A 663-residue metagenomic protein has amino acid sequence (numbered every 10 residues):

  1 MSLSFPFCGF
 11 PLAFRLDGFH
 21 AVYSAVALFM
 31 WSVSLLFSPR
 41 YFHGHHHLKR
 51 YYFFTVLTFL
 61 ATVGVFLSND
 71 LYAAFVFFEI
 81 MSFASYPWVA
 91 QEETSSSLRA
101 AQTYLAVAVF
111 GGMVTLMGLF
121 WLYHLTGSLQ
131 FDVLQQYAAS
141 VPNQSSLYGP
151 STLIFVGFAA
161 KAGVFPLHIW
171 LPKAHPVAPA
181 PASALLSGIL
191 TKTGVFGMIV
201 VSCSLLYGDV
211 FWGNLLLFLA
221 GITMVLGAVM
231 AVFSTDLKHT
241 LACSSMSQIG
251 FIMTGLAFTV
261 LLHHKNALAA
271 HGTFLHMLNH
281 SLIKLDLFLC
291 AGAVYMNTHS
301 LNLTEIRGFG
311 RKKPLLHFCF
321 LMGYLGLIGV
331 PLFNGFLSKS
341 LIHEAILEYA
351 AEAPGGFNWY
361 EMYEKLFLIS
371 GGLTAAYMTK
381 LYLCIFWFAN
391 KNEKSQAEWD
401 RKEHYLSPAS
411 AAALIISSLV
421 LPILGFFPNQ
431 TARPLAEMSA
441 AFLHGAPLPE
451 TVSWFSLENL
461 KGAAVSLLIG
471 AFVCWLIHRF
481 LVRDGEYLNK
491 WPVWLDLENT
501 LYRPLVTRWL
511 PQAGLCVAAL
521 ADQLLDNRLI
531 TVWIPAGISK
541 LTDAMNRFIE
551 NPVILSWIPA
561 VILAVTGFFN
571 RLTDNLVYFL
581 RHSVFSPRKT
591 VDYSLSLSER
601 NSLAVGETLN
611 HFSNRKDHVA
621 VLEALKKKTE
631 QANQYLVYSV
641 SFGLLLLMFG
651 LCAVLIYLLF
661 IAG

Functional and structural regions predicted by a protein language model:
M1-F53, L125-A139, E437, W494-L495 (+1 more regions): Transmembrane helix-loop-helix hairpins at membrane boundaries of multipass inner-membrane proteins
S2-C8, Q130-A138, L341-G355, Q430-S456: Membrane-interfacial helical/loop segments at transmembrane boundaries in membrane proteins
F14-A27, Q144-A159, F357-G371, T451-V473: Hydrophobic alpha-helical transmembrane segments
M30, L119, L153-F158, Y324 (+4 more regions): Hydrophobic core segments of alpha-helical transmembrane domains in multi-pass membrane transport and ion-translocation
V33-H43, K49, F59-A74, A84-K394 (+1 more regions): Hydrophobic transmembrane alpha-helices and their helix-loop junctions in integral membrane proteins
S395-E398, H404-L406, S410-F427, T431-M648: Membrane-interface and transmembrane segments of multi-pass membrane proteins
A653-G663: Juxtamembrane boundary at the C-terminal end of a transmembrane helix
